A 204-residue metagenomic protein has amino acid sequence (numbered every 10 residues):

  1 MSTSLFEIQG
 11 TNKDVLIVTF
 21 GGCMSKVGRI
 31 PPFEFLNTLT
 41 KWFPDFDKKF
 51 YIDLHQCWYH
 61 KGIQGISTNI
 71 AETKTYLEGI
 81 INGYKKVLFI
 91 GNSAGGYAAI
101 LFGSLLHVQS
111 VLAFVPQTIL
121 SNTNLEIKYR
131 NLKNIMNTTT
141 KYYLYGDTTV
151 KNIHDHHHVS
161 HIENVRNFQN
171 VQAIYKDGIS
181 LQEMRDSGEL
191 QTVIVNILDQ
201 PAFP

Functional and structural regions predicted by a protein language model:
M1-F46, H55-C57, L144: Short, surface-exposed "cap/lid" segments of acyl-processing enzymes
I52-G65: Cap/lid segment of the alpha/beta-hydrolase catalytic domain
G62-N82: Alpha/beta-hydrolase active-site loop
G79, F102-Q109, I162-V165: Short, surface-exposed basic-aromatic patches at helix termini and helix-loop junctions that form
G83-S93: Alpha/beta-hydrolase fold nucleophile elbow
G91-G103: Glycine-rich nucleophile elbow surrounding the catalytic serine of serine-hydrolase chemistry
H107-N122: A conserved short beta-strand
S121-P204: The feature captures the conserved acid-bearing segment of alpha/beta-hydrolase catalytic domains
